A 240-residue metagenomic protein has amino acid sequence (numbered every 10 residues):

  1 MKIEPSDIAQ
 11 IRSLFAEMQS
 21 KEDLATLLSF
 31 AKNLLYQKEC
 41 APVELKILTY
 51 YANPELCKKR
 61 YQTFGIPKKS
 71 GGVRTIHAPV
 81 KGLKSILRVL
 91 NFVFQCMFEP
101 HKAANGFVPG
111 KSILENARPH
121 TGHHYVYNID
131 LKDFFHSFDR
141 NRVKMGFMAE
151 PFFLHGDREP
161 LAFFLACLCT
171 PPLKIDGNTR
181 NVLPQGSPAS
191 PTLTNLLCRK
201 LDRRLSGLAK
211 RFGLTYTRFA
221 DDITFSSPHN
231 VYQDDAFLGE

Functional and structural regions predicted by a protein language model:
M1-F64: Non-catalytic, polymerase-adjacent accessory regions of viral genome-replication enzymes
Q19, V43-I47, K58-Y61, A78-V89 (+2 more regions): Generic alpha-helix structural propensity
S20, L28-V43, K68-G72, I76 (+1 more regions): Extracytoplasmic glycan-interaction modules
A31-L48, V93-F94, F98-E99, A103 (+1 more regions): N-terminal low-complexity, intrinsically disordered segments
L56-T63, K68-K84, F135, D139-N141 (+2 more regions): Terminal low-complexity, intrinsically disordered regions
Q62-L87, N105-G106, L168-T194: Short, conserved non-catalytic motifs in the polymerase core
L83-D133: Active-site-proximal segment of RNA-dependent polymerases
P119-A220, T224-E240: Conserved polymerase palm-domain catalytic core
